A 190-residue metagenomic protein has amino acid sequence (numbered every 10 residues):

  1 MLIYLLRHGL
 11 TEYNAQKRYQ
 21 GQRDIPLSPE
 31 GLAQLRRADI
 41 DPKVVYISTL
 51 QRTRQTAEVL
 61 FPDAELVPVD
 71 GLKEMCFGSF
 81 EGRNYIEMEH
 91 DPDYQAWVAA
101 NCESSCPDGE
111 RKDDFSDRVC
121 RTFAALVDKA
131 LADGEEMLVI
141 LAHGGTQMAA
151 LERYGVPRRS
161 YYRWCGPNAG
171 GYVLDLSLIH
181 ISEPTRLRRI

Functional and structural regions predicted by a protein language model:
L2-A64, E110: Active-site-proximal alpha-helix that buttresses catalytic centers in soluble enzyme cores
I3, K43, G134-G144: Generic beta-sheet signal
T11, T146-Q147: Short active-site segment of divalent metal-dependent hydrolases/proteases that encodes the spacing between
I40, L126-E136: Glycine-rich phosphate-binding loop signature in dinucleotide/nucleotide-binding domains
I47-S48, D117, L141-A142: Short beta-strand scaffold positions
L60-R118: Phosphate-handling substructures
P157-L178: Domain-level recognition of soluble alpha/beta enzyme cores, biased toward histidine phosphatases/phosphomutases
I179-I190: Single conserved hydrophobic/aromatic residue that forms the stacking wall/gate of nucleotide- or nucleobase-binding
